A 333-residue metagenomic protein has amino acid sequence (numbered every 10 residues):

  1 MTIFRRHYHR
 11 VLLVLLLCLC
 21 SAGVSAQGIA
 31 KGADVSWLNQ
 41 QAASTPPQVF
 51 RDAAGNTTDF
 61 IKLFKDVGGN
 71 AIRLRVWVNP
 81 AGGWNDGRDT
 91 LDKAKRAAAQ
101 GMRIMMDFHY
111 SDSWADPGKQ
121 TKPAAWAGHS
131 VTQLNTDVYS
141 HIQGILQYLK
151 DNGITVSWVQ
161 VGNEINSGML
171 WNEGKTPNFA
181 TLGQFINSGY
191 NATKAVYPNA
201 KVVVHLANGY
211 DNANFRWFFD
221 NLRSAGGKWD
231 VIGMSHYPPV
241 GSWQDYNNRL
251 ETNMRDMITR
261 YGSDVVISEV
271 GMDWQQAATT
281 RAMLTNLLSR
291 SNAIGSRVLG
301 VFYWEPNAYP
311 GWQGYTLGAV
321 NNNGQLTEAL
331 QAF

Functional and structural regions predicted by a protein language model:
M1-L12: Bacterial N-terminal signal peptides that target proteins for export
R10-S21: Bacterial N-terminal signal peptides
A22-A26: Sec/Tat signal peptide C-region and signal peptidase I cleavage site
Q27, D59-G68, D92-R103, Q147-I154 (+4 more regions): Acidic (Asp/Glu)-rich catalytic clusters
Q27-R103, H109-V138, G144, Q160: N-terminal substrate-binding region of glycoside hydrolase catalytic domains
K31-A33, I72-L74, I104-F108, S157-V161 (+4 more regions): Hydrophobic faces of well-ordered beta-strands that scaffold small-molecule active sites in alpha/beta enzyme cores
A43-V49, D256-G262, W274-F333: Aromatic-rich peripheral "rim/lid" segments of glycoside hydrolase catalytic domains that contact and position glycan
D86-D89, D116-W229, V240-T252, R260 (+2 more regions): Active-site cleft segment of glycoside hydrolase catalytic domains centered on the general acid/base Glu
